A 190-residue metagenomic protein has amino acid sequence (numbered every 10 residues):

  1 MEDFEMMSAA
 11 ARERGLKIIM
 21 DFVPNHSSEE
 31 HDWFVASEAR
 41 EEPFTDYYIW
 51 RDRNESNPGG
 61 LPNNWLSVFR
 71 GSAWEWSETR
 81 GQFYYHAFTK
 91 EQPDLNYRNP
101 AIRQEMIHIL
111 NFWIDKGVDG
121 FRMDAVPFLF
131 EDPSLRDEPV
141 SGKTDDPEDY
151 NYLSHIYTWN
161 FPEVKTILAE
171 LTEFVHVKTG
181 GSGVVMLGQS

Functional and structural regions predicted by a protein language model:
M1-N111, D115, F128-S190: Acidic/aromatic-lined carbohydrate-recognition and catalytic surfaces of CAZymes acting on diverse glycans
F121-M123: Hydrophobic residues within beta-strands of alpha/beta enzymes
